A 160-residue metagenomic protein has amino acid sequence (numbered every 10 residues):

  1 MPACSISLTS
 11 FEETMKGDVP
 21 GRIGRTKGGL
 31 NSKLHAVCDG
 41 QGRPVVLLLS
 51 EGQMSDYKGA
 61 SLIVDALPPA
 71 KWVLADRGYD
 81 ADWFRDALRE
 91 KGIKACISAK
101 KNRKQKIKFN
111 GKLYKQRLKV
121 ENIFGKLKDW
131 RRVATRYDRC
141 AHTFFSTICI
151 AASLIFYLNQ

Functional and structural regions predicted by a protein language model:
M1-K101, F145, A151-A152: Polybasic low-complexity intrinsically disordered regions
S32, D86, E90-G92, K112-Q160: Basic, amphipathic alpha-helical segments enriched in Lys/Arg and hydrophobic/aromatic residues
K58, K104-F109: Short, charged, surface-exposed secondary-structure boundary motifs
L74, I107-Y114: Short, glycine/charged-rich beta-strand-loop motifs at protein surfaces that mediate ligand recognition and catalysis
G78-D80, K101-K104, G125, R132: Short Gly/Pro-enriched loop/turn and capping motifs at secondary-structure junctions
